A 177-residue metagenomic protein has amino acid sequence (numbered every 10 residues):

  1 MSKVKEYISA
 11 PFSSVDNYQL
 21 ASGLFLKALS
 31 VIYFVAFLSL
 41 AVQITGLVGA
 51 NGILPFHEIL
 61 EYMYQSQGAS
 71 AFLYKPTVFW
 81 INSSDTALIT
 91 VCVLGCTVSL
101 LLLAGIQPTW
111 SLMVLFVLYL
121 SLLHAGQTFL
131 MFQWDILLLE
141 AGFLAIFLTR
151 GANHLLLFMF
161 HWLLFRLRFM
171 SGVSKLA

Functional and structural regions predicted by a protein language model:
M1-A177: Alpha-helical membrane-anchoring segments
